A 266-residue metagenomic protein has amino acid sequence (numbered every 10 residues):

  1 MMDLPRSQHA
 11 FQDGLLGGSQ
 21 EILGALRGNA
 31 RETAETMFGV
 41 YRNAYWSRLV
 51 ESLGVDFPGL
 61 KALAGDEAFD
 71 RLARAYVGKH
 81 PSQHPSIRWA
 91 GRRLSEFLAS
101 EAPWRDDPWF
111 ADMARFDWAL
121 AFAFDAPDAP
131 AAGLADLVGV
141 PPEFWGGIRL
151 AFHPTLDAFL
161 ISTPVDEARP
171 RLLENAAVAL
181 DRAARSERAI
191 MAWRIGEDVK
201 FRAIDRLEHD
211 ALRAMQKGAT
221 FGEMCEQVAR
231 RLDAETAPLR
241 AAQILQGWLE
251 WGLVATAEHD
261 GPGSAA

Functional and structural regions predicted by a protein language model:
M1-P141, E197, R202-A266: Long, charge-rich, low-complexity alpha-helical segments
D112-M113, G147-A151, D181-A183, Q246: A general structural signal for short secondary-structure junctions and capping/turn motifs
A126-P127, P141-E143, G147-L160: Hydrophobic, aromatic-enriched interface-forming segments
L137-I148, N175-D181: Intrinsically disordered, low-complexity boundary segments flanking structured domains
A151-K217: Low-complexity, glycine/alanine/valine/leucine- and proline-rich hydrophobic stretches
